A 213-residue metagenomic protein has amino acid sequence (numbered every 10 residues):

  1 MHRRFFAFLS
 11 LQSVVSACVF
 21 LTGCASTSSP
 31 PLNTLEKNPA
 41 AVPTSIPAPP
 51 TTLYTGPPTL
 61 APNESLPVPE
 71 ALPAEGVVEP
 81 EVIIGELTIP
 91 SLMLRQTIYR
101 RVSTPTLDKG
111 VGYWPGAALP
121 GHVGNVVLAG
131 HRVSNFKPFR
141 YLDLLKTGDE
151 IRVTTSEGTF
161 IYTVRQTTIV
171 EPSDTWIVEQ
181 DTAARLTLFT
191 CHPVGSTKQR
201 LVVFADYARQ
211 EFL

Functional and structural regions predicted by a protein language model:
M1-R3: N-terminal secretory signal peptides that target proteins for export/translocation
F6-A7: N-terminal export leaders
C24-L213: Solvent-exposed, non-transmembrane regions of membrane-associated and secreted proteins
